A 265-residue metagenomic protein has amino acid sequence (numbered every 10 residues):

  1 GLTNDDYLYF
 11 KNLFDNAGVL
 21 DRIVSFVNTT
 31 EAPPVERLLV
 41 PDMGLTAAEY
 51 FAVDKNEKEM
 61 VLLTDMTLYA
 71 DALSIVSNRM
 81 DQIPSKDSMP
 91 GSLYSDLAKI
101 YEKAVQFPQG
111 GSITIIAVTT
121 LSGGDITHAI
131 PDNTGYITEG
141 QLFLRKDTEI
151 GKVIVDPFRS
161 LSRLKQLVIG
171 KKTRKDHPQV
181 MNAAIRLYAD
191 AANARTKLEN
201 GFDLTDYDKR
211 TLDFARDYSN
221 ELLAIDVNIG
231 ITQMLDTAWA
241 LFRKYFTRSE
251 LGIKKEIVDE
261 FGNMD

Functional and structural regions predicted by a protein language model:
G1-D265: P-loop NTPase catalytic core
